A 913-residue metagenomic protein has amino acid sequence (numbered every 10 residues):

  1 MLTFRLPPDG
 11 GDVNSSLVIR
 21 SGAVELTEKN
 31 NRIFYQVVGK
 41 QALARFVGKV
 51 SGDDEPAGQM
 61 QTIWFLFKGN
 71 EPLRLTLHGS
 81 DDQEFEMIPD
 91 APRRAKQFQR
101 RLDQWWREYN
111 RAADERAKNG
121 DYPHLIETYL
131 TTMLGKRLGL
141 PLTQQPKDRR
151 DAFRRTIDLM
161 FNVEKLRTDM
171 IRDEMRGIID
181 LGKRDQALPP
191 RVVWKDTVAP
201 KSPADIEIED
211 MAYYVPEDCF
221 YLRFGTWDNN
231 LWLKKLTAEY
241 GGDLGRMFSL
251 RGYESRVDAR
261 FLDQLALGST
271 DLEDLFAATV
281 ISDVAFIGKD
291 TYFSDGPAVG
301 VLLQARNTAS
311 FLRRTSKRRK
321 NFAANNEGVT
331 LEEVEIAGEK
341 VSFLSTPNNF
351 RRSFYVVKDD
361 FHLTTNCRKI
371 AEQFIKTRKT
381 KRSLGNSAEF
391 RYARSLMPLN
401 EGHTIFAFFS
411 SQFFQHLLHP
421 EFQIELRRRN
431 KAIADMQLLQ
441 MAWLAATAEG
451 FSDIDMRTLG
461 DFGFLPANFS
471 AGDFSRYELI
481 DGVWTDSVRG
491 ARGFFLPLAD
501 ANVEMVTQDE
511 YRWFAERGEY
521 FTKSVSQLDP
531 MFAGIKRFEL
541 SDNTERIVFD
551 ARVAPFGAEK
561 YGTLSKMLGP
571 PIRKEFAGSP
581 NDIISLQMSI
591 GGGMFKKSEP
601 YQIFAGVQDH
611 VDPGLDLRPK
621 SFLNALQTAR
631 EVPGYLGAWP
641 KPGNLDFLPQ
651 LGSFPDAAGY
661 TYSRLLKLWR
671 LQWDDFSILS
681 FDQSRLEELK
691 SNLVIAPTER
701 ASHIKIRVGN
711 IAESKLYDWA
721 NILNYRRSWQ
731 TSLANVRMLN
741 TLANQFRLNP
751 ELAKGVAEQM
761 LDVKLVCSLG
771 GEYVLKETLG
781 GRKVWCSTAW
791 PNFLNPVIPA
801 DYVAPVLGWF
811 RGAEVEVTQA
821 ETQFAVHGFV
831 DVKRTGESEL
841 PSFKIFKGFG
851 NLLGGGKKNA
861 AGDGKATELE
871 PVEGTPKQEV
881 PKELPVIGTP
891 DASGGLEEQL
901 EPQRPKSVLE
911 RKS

Functional and structural regions predicted by a protein language model:
M1-H78, E86-D90, T270-A393, G591-A712: Single conserved position on a long alpha-helix in the C-terminal lobe of the eukaryotic protein kinase
M1-N14, R100-L102, W106-S342, H403-E421 (+7 more regions): Structural boundary/hinge residues at secondary-structure and domain interfaces
S345-N349, C367-K369, D550-F556, K641-P642 (+4 more regions): Secondary-structure transition/turn motif
F354-T377, E421-T447: Extended, charge-rich low-complexity interaction segments
T380-R382, A388-Q437, S684-L686, L693 (+2 more regions): Mixed-charge (acidic/basic) macromolecular-recognition segments
H403-F408, N710, L716, A720 (+4 more regions): Pro/Ala/Gly-rich low-complexity, hydrophilic intrinsically disordered segments
E713-E758: Conserved hydrophobic/amphipathic alpha-helical signal-anchor segments
N740-G836: Low-complexity, acidic interaction segments enriched in glycine
